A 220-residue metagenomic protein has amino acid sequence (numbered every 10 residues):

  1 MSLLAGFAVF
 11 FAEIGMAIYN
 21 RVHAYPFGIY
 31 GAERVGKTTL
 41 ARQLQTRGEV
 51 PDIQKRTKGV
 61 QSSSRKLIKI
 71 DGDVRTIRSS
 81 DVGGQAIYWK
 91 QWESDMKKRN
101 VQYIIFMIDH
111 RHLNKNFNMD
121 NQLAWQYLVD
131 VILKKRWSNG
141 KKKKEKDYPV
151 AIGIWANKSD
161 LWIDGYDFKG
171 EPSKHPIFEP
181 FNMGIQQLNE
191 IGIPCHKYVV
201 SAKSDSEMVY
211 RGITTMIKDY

Functional and structural regions predicted by a protein language model:
M1-A32, T214: Short, flexible boundary segments at extreme N-termini or domain junctions of P-loop NTPases and their
P26-E49: Glycine-rich phosphate-binding P-loop
Q45-R78, G84-W89: Switch I (effector-binding) loop of TRAFAC-class P-loop GTPase G-domains
A86, R111-L113, K158-W162, K203-S206: Conserved nucleotide-binding/hydrolysis micro-motifs of P-loop NTPases
W89-I132: Inter-motif core of Ras-like GTPase G domains
Y103-F106, R136-D160, N189-V199: Conserved beta-strand/loop subsegment of P-loop NTPase cores
N118-G140, K169-G184: Well-ordered, non-membrane alpha-helical segments in soluble/globular domains
L161-Y220: Canonical P-loop GTPase G-domain recognition
